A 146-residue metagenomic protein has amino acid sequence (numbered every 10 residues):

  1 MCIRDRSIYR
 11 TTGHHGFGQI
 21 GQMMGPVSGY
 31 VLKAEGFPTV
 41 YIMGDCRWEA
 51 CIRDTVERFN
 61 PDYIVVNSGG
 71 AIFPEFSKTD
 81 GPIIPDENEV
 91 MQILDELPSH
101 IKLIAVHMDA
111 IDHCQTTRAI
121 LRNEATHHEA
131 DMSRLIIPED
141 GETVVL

Functional and structural regions predicted by a protein language model:
R4-R58, D140-L146: Core dinuclear metal-dependent hydrolase active-site scaffold
R47-E139: Cap/insert and terminal regions of metallo-dependent hydrolase folds
